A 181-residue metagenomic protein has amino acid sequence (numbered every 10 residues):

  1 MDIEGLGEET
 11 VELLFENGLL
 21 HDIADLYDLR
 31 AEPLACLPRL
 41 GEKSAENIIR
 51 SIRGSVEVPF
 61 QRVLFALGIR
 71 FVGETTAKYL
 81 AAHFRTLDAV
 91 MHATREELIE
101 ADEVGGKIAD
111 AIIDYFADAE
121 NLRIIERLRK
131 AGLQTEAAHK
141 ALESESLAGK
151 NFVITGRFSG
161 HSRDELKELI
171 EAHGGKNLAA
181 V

Functional and structural regions predicted by a protein language model:
M1-E4: Cys/His-rich short segments
L13: N-terminal cationic and glycine-rich segments that engage phosphates or anionic surfaces
N17, A24-D25, L29, L37-V181: DNA strand-break repair and replication-stress modules
